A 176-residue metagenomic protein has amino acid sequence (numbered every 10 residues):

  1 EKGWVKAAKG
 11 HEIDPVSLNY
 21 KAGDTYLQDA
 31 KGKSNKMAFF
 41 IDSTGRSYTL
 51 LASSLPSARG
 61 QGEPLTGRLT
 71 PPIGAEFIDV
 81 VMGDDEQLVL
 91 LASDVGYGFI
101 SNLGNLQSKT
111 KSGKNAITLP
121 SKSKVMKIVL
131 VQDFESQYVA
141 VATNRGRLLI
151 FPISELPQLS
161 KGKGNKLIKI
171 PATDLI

Functional and structural regions predicted by a protein language model:
E1-I176: Short, structured "edge-of-domain" segments at secondary-structure transitions
